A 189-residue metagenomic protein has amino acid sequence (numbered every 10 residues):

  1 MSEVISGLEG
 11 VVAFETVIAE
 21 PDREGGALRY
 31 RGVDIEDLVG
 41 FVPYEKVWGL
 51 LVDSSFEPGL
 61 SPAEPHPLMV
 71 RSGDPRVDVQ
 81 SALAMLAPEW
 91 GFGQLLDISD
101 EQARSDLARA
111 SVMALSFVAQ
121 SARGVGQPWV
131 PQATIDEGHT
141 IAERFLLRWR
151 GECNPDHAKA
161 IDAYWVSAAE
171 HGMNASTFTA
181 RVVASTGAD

Functional and structural regions predicted by a protein language model:
M1-D189: Hydrophobic alpha-helical bundle cores within soluble ligand-binding/oligomerization subdomains
